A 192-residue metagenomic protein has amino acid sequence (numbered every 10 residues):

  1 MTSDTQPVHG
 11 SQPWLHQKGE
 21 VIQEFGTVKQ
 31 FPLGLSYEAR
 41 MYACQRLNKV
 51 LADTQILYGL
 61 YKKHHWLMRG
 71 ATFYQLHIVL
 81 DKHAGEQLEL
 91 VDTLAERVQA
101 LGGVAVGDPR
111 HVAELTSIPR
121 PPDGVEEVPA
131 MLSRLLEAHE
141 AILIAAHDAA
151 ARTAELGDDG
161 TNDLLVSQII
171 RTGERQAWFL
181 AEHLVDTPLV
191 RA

Functional and structural regions predicted by a protein language model:
T2-L33: Acidic, low-complexity proline/glycine-rich segments
T2-P7, F73, A105, P109-A113 (+4 more regions): Long, contiguous binding/interaction regions
V28-V50, V128: Disorder-to-helix initiation segments
G34-Y42, L57-K82, A145-T161: Helix-loop segments that flank and shape redox-cofactor active sites
L51, Y58, H65, A84 (+7 more regions): A structural signal for well-ordered alpha-helices, especially hydrophobic packing surfaces of coiled-coils
K62, M68-H111, H183: Conserved alpha-helical segments that form or flank metal/cofactor-binding pockets of metalloenzymes
H64, E96-R97, R110-Q168: Acidic/histidine-rich alpha-helical segments that form the ligand environment of transition-metal centers
E89, D163-A192: Short, contiguous alpha-helical
